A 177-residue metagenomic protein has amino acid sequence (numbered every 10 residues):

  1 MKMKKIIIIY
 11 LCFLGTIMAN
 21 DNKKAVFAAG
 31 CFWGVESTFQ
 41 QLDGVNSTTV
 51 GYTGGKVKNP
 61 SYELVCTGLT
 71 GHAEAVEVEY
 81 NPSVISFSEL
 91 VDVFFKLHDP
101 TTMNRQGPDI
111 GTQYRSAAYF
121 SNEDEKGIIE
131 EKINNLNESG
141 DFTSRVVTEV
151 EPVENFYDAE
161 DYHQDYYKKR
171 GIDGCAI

Functional and structural regions predicted by a protein language model:
M1-I6: Positively charged n-region of N-terminal signal peptides that target proteins for export
I7-A19: Hydrophobic h-region of N-terminal signal peptides that target proteins for export in Gram-negative bacteria
M18-I177: Flexible coil/turn and secondary-structure edge motifs
